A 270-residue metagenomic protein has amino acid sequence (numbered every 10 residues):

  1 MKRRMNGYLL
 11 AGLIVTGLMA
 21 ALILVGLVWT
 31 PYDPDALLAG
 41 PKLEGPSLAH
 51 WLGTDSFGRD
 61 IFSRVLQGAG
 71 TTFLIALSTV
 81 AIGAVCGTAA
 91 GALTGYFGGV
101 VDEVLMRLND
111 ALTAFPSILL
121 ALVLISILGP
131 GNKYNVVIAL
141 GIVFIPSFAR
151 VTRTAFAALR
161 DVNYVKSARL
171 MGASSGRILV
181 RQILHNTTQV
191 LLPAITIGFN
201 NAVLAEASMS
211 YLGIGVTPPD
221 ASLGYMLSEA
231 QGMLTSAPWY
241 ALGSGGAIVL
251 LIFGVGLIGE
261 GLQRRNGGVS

Functional and structural regions predicted by a protein language model:
M1-D35, T187: N-terminal signal-anchor/first transmembrane alpha helix
G26-W29, I75-D110, L122: Transmembrane-helix boundary motif in ABC transporter permease subunits
W51, D55, G95-L159: Generic hydrophobic transmembrane alpha-helix motif, especially the helices
I61-V65, L108, F115, T152 (+6 more regions): Short hydrophobic alpha-helical segments within the ABC transporter permease transmembrane module
G70-C86, G176-S208, V255: Transmembrane alpha-helices
L119-L122, G131, V137, L191-M226: Non-cytoplasmic
L128, N132, V143, Q189-L192 (+2 more regions): C-terminal transmembrane helix and the adjacent membrane-cytosol boundary/short C-terminal tail of inner/organellar
